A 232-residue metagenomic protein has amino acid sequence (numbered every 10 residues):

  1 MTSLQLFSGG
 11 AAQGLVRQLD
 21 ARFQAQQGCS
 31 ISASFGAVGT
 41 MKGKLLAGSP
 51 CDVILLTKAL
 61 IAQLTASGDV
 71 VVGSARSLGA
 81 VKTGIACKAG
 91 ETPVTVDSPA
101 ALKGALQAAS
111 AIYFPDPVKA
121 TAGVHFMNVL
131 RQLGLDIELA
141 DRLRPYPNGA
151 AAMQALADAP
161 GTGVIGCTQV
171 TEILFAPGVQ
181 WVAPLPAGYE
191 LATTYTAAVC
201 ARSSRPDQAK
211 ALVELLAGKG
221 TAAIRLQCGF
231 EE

Functional and structural regions predicted by a protein language model:
M1-Q26, S30-S34, G39, G43 (+5 more regions): Exported/periplasmic ABC-transporter solute-binding proteins
D52: Receiver (REC) domain switch/active-site residues of two-component response regulators
D69-V71: N-terminal post-signal-peptidase region of extra-cytosolic proteins
